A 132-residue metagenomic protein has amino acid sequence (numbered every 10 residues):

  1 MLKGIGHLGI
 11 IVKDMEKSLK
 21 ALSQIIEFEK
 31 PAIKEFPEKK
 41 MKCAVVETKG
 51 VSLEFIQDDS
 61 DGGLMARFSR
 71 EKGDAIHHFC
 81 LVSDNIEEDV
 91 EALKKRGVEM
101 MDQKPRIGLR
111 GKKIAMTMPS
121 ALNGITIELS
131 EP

Functional and structural regions predicted by a protein language model:
M1, A44-E47, L53-E54, L81 (+1 more regions): Vicinal oxygen chelate
M1-L19, D74-S83: N-terminal beta-strand motif that seeds the catalytic metal site of vicinal oxygen chelate
G4-G6, I25-M41, S60-H77, R96-A115: A cross-kingdom feature marking solvent-exposed beta-strand/loop segments within repeated, beta-rich binding/scaffold
S18-S23, L93: Conserved active-site tyrosine of GNAT-family acetyltransferases
K49-L53, S60-G62, I86: Short, charged/polar surface micro-motifs in flexible loops or helix N-caps
D58-D61, P132: A short, sequence-level motif marking secondary-structure junctions
